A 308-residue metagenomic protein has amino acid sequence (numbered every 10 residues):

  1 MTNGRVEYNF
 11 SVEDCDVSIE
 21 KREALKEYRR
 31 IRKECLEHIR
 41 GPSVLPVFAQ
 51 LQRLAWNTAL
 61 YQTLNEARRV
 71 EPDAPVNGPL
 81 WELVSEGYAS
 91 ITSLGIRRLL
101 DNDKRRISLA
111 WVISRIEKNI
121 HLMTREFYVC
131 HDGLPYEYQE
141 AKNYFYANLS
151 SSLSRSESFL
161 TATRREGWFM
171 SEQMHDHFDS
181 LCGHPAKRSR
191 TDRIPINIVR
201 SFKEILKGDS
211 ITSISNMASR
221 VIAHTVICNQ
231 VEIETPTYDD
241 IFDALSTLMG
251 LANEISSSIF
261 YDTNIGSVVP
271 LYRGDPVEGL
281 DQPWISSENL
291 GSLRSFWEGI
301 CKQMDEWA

Functional and structural regions predicted by a protein language model:
T2-G208, T235-A308: Amphipathic alpha-helical interface segments
E204-V231: Histidine-centered, metal-coordinating catalytic motifs and their short helical/loop contexts
